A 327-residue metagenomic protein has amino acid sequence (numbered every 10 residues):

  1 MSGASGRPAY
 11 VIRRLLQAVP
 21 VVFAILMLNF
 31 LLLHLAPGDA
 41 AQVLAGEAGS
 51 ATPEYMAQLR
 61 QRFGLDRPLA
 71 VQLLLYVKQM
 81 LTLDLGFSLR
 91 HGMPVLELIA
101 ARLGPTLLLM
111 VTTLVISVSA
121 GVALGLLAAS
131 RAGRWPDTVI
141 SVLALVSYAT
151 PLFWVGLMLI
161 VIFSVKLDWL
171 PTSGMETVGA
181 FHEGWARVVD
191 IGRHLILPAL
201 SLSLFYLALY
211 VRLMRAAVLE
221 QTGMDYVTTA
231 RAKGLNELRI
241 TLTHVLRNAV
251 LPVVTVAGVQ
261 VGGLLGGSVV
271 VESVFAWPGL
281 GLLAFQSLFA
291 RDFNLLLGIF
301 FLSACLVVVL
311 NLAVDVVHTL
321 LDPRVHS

Functional and structural regions predicted by a protein language model:
S2-L35: Charged, compositionally biased N-terminal leader segments and the immediate start of the first structured element
S2-Y10, V22, I99-P136, V165 (+1 more regions): Alpha-helical transmembrane segments of integral membrane proteins, especially multi-pass inner/plasma-membrane
A18, R102, T106, V142-A149 (+3 more regions): Residue-level signal for discrete positions within transmembrane alpha-helices of multi-pass small-molecule
V22-L74, L167-V188: Hydrophobic alpha-helical transmembrane segments of membrane transport/permease proteins and related membrane-embedded
L26-L35, G64, K78, V142-S173 (+1 more regions): Membrane-water interface segments at the C-terminal ends of transmembrane alpha-helices in multi-pass inner-membrane
G46-G64, S141-T150, L197-S203, R239-V253: Hydrophobic alpha-helical transmembrane segments
A51-D84, V227, F275-Q286: Short hydrophobic, aromatic-rich alpha-helical segments embedded in or entering the lipid bilayer of multi-pass
P68-T112: Individual transmembrane alpha-helix segments
